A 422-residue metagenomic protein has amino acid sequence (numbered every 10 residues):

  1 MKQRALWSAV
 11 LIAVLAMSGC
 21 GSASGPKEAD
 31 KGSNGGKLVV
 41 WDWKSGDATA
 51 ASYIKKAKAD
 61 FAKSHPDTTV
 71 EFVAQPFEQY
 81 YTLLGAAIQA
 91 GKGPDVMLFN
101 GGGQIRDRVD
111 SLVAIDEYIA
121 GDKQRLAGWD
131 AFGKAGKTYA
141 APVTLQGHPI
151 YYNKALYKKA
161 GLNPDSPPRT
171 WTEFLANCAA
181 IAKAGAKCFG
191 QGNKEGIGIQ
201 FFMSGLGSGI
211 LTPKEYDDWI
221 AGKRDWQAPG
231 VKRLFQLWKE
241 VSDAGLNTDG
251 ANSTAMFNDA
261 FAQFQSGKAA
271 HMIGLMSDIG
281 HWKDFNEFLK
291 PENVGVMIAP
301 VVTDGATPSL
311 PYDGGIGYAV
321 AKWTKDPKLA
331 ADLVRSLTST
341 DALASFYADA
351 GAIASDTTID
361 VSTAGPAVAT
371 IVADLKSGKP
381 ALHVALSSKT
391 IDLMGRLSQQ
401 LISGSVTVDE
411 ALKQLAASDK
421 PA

Functional and structural regions predicted by a protein language model:
M1-V39, K63, I119, T358 (+1 more regions): Short, low-complexity disordered leader/linker segments with a strong preference for bacterial N-terminal type II
S33-G46, T68-V73, D95-V96, Y139 (+2 more regions): Short, well-ordered beta-strand elements
A59-L126, K159-G161, S166, A262 (+2 more regions): Extracytoplasmic "Venus flytrap"/periplasmic binding protein-like
K63, A160, D243-N247, F285-D349 (+1 more regions): Extracytoplasmic/periplasmic substrate-recognition and gating elements
N100-P149, L175, G295: Hinge/lid segment of periplasmic solute-binding proteins
Y139-V143, H148, E173-R224: Extracytoplasmic/periplasmic solute-binding protein
A176-C178, I220-N252: Glycine-centered hinge/linker elements that transmit conformational signals in sensory and ligand-binding systems
D349-I353, T357-T358, A367-D419: C-terminal capping/gating helix-and-loop segments adjacent to ligand/active sites or protein-protein/ligand interfaces
